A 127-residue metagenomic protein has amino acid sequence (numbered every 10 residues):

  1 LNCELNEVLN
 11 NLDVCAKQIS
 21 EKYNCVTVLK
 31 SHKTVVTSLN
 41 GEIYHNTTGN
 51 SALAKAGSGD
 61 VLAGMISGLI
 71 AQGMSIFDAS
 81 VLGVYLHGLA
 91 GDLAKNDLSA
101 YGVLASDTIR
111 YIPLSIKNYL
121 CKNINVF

Functional and structural regions predicted by a protein language model:
L1-H45, C121, F127: Glycine-rich phosphate/dinucleotide-binding loop and adjoining beta-alpha-beta core of small-molecule
C3-L12, G73-D78, S99-V103: Short, charged, surface-exposed loops that flank catalytic or proteolytic processing sites
L12-S20, I76-A90, A105-P113: Short, well-structured alpha-helical segments that form the helix of a local strand-helix-strand
K33-T34, N50-A52, V84-A90: Acidic, glycine-rich active-site loops and adjacent beta-strand->loop/helix elements that engage anionic groups
Y44-A56: Short pre-catalytic strand/loop immediately N-terminal to key active-site residues, enriched for Gly-Thr
Y44-N46, A63, H87-G91: Short acidic (Asp/Glu) and glycine-rich catalytic loops that position anionic groups and cofactors
K55-L86: Short, small-residue alpha-helix embedded
G91-F127: Charged C-terminal helix
